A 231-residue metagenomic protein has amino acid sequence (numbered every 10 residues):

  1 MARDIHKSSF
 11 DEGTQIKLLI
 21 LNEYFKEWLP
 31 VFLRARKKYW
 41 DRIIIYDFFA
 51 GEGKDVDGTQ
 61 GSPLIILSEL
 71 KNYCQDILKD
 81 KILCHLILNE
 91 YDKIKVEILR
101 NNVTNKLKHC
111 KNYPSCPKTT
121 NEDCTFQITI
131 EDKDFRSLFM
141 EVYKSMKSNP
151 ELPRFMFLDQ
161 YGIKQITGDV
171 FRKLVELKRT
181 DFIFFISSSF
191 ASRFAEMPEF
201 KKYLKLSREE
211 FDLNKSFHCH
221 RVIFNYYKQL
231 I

Functional and structural regions predicted by a protein language model:
M1-S68, N72-Y73: S-adenosyl-L-methionine
E12, S145-R154, Y161-I231: Class I S-adenosyl-L-methionine
E23-P30, S62-C74, L99-H109, F139-K144 (+1 more regions): Short, well-ordered amphipathic alpha-helices
I45-G53, E90-Y91, F184-S189: Short loop/turn segments at strand-loop or loop-helix junctions that form parts of catalytic or ligand-binding pockets
D55-G61, V96-R100, M140-Y143, Q165-V170 (+1 more regions): A short acidic (Asp/Glu
I82-E90: Conserved SAM-binding motif I beta-strand of class I
C84, T125-I128, R154, T180: Short, conserved active-site loop motifs that form the nucleotide-linked donor/cofactor pocket
N89-E151: S-adenosyl-L-methionine
